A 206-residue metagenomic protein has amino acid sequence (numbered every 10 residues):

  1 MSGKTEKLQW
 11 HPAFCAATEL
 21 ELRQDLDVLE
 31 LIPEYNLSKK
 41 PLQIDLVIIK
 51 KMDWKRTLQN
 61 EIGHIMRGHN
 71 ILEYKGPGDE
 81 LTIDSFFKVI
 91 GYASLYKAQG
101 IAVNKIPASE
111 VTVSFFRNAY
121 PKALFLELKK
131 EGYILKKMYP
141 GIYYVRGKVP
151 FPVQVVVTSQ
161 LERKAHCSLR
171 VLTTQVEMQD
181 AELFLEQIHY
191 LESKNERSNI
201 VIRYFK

Functional and structural regions predicted by a protein language model:
M1-K206: Elongated, amphipathic alpha-helical interaction scaffolds
